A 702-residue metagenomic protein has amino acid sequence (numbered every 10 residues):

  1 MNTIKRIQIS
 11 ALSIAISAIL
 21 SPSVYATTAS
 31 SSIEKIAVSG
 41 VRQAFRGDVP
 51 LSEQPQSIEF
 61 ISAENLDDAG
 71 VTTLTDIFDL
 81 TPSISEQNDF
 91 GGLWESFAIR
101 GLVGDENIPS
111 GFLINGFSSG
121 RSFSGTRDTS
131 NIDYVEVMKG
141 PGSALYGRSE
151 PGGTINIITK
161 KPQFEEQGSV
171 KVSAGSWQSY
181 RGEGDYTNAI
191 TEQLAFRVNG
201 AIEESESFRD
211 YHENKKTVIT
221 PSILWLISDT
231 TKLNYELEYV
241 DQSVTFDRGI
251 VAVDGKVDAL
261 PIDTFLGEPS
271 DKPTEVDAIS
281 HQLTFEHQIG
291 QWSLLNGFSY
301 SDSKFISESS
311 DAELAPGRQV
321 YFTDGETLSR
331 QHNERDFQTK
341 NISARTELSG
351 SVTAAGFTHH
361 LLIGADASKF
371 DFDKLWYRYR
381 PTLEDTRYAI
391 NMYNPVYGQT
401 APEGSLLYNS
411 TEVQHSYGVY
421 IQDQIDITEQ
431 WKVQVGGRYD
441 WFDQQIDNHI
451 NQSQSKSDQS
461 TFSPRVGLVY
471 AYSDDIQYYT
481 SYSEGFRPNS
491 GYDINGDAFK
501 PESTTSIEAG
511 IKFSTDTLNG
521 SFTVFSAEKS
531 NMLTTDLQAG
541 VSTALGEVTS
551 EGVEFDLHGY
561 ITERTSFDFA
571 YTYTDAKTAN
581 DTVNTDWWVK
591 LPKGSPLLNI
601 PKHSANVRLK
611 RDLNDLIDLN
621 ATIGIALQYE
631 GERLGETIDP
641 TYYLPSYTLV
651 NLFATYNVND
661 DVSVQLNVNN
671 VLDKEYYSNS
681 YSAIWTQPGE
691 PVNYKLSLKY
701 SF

Functional and structural regions predicted by a protein language model:
S10, N333, F337, S349 (+5 more regions): Conserved C-terminal beta-signal and adjacent last beta-strands/turns of outer-membrane beta-barrel proteins
A29-E165, V170, A509: Acidic, small-polar-rich N-terminal luminal/periplasmic segments of exported/outer-membrane proteins
I108, R121, S130-D133, A144-P221 (+4 more regions): Outer-membrane beta-barrel translocator/receptor signature
E203-S207, I219-E286, D302-T339, L383-Y408 (+2 more regions): Acidic/polar loop-and-plug regions of large Gram-negative outer-membrane beta-barrel proteins
L226-S228, T339, T358-L362, D366-F370 (+4 more regions): Structural signature of Gram-negative outer-membrane beta-barrels, strongest in the C-terminal barrel of TonB-dependent
H281-D302, R330-D447: Face-selective signature of the C-terminal outer-membrane beta-barrel domain
T284-S299, S303-D311, A471, Y478-Y479 (+2 more regions): Membrane-embedded beta-barrel scaffold of Gram-negative outer-membrane proteins
T428-E429, S526, A544-T637, L672 (+1 more regions): Gram-negative outer-membrane beta-barrel transporters
